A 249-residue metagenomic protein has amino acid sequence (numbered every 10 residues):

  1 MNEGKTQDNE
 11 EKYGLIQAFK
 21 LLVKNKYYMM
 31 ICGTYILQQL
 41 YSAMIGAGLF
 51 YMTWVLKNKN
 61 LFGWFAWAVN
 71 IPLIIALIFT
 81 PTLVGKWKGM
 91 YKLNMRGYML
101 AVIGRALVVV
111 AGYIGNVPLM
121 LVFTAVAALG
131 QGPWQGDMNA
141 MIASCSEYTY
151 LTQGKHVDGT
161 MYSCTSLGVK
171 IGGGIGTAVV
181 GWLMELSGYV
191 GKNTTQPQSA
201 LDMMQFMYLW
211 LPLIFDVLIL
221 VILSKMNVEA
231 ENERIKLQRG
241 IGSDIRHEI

Functional and structural regions predicted by a protein language model:
M1-K59, M204-M207, P212-I249: Intracellular loop-helix junctions on the cytosolic face of multi-pass helical membrane proteins
W54-P72, L119, S199-M207: Loop-to-transmembrane helix entry
N70-I78, G174: Residue-level signature of mid-helix packing/kink "hotspots" within the transmembrane helices of 12-pass Major
I75-K92: Helix-to-loop junctions at the C-terminal end of transmembrane segments in multipass secondary transporters
M99-G115: C-terminal ends and interior cores of transmembrane alpha-helices in multi-pass membrane transporters/permeases
V110-T124, W134-A140: Helix-loop junctions at membrane interfaces in 12-TM secondary transporters
Q153-G188: A late C-terminal transmembrane helix in Major Facilitator Superfamily
W182-I214: A membrane-interface helix-boundary motif in multi-pass transporters
